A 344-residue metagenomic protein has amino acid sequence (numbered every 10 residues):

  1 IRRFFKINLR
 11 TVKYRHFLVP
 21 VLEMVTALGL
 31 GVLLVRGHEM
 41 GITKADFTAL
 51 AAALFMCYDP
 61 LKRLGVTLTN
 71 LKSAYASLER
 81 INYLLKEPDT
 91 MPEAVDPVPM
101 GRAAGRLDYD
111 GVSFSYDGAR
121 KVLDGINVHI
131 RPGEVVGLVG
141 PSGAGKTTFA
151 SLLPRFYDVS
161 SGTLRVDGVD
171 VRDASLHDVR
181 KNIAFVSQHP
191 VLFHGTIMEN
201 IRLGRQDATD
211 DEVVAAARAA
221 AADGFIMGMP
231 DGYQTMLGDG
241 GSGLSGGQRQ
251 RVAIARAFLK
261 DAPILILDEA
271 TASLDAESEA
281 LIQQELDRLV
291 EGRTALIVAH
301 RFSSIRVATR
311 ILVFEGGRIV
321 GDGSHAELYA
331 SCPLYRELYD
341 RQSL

Functional and structural regions predicted by a protein language model:
I1-G31, S73, Y83, T90 (+1 more regions): An intracellular "coupling" helix at the cytosolic face of ABC transporter transmembrane type-1 domains
R10, Y14-F17, L50, R172 (+1 more regions): Alpha-helical membrane-protein architecture signal
K13, L50, M56-L84: Cytosolic ends of transmembrane helices, especially the final helix of ABC transmembrane type-1 domains
L28-M40: Juxtamembrane "helix exit" motif at the C-terminal ends of alpha-helical transmembrane segments in multi-pass membrane
G41-A52: Membrane-water interface of transmembrane alpha-helices in multipass transporters/channels
E93, M100-L344: ABC-type nucleotide-binding domain
